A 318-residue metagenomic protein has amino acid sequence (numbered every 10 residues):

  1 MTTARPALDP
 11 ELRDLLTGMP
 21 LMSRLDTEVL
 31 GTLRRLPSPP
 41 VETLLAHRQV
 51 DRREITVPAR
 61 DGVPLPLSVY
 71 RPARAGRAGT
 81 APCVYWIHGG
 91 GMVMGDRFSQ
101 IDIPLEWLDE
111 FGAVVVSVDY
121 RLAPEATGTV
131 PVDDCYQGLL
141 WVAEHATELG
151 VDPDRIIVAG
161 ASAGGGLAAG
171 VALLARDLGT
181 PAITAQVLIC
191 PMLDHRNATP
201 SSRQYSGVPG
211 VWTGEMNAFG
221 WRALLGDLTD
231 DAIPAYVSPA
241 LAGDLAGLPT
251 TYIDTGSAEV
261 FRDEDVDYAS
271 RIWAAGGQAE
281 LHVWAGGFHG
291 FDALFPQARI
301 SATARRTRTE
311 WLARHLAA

Functional and structural regions predicted by a protein language model:
M1-P72, L316-A318: A glycine/proline-hinged amphipathic helix-loop "lid/cap" segment that gates access to hydrophobic ligand pockets
G79-G90: Short beta-strand element of the alpha/beta-hydrolase
F98-S117: Short amphipathic alpha-helix adjacent to the substrate-entry channel of hydrolases
A126-E148, R308: Alpha/beta-hydrolase active-site loop
A143-V158, L178: Gly/Ser-rich "nucleophile elbow"/oxyanion-hole loop immediately N-terminal to the catalytic nucleophile in hydrolases
L173-D231: Hydrolase active-site cap/lid region
I253-T255: Short beta-strand/loop motif that positions the catalytic acidic residue of the alpha/beta-hydrolase fold
A298-A318: Catalytic active-site module of serine/aspartate enzymes centered on a nucleophile-bearing elbow/loop
